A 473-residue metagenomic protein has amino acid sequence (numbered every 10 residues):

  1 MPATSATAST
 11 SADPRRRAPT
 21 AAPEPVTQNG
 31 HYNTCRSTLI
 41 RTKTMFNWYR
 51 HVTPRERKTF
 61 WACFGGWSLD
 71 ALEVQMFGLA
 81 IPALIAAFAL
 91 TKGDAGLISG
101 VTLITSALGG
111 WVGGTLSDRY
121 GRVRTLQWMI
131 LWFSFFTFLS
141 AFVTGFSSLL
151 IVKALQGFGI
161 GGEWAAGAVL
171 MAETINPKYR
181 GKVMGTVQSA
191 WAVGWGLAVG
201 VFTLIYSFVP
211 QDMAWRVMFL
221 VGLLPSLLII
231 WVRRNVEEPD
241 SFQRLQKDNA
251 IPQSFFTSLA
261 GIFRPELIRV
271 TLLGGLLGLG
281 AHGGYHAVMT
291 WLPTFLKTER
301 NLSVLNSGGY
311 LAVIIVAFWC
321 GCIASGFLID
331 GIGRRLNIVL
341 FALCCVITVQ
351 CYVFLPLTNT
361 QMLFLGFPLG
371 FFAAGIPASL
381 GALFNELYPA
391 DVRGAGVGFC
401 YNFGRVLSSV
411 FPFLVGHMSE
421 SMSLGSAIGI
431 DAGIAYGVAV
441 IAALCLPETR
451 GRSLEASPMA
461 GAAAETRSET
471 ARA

Functional and structural regions predicted by a protein language model:
Y32-L72: Cytosolic juxtamembrane N-terminal segment immediately preceding the first transmembrane helix of multi-pass
G78, E266-W319: Extracytoplasmic gate region of multi-pass secondary transporters
A89, G121, F142-S148, N176 (+2 more regions): Helix-breaking motifs and short loop linkers at transmembrane-helix boundaries and internal kinks in secondary membrane
G100-G114, A312-A324: Central cavity-lining transmembrane alpha-helices of secondary-active solute carriers, predominantly the Major
L108-F146: Conserved MFS/SLC helix-loop-helix module at the cytosolic interface between two early adjacent transmembrane helices
R124-F138, L336-C351: Structural signature of the two symmetry-related core transmembrane helices
V152-S189: Cytoplasmic helix-loop-helix junction between adjacent transmembrane helices in 12-TM secondary transporters
G181-T203, Y401-F411: Glycine-rich segments within core transmembrane alpha-helices of 12-TM secondary carriers
